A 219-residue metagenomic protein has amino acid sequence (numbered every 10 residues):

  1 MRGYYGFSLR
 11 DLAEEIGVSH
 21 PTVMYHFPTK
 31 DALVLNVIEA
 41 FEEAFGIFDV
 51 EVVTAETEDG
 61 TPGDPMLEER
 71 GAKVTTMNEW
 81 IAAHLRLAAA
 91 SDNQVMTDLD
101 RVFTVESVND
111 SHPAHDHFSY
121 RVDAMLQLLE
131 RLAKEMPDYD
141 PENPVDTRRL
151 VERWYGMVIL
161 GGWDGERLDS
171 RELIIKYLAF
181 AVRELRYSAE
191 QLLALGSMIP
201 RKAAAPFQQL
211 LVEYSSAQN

Functional and structural regions predicted by a protein language model:
M1, I47-E51, A55, L99-E106 (+1 more regions): Solvent-exposed, amphipathic alpha-helical segments
M1-N36, A40: Helix-turn-helix
P28-A32, N36, A90, V108-H112 (+1 more regions): Residues in soluble alpha-helical coiled-coils and helical-bundle/repeat scaffolds
N36, I47-V95, N143-V151: Hydrophobic alpha-helical connector segments
I38, E42, A114-L126: Amphipathic, non-transmembrane alpha-helical scaffold segments
F45-D49, M96, S111, V158-G165 (+1 more regions): Short amphipathic alpha-helical interaction/hinge segments
R86-A90, D123, Q127-N219: C-terminal peripheral helix-coil segments that are non-catalytic and often amphipathic
S91-P113, S119: Amphipathic alpha-helical segments used for helix-helix packing
